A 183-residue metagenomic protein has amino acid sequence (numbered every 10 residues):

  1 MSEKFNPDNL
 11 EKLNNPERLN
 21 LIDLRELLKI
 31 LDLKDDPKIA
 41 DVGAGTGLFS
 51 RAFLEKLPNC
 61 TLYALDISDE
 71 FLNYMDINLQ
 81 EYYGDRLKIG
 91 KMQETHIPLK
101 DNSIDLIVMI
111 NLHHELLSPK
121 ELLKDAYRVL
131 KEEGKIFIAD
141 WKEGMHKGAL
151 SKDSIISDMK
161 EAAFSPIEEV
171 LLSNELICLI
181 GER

Functional and structural regions predicted by a protein language model:
N9-E26, K147-G148: Conserved SAM-binding loop and adjacent beta-strand
A40, T46-H96: Class I SAM-dependent methyltransferase SAM/SAH-binding core
T95-I107: A short acidic, Gly/Pro-enriched loop at the edge of an enzyme's catalytic core that lines a small-molecule cofactor
D105-S118: A short SAM/SAH-binding and catalytic strip from SAM-dependent methyltransferases
K120-E132: A short glycine-rich, Lys/Arg-flanked "PGG" loop and its adjoining helix->strand segment in the class I
E133-W141: Conserved beta-strand signature within the Rossmann-like core of class I S-adenosyl-L-methionine
G148-A162, I177: Short alpha-helix
L172-R183: Core SAM-dependent methyltransferase catalytic element
